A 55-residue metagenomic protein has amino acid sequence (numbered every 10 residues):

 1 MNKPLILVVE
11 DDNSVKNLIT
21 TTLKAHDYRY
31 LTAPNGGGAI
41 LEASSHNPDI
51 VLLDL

Functional and structural regions predicted by a protein language model:
M1-L7: Non-catalytic signal-transmission and effector/linker regions of two-component phosphorelay proteins
N2, N13, P48-I50: N-terminal functional modules and adjacent low-complexity/disordered segments of proteins
E10: Conserved acidic carboxylate
N13-N17, G37: Conserved alpha-helical interface elements of two-component signaling phosphotransfer modules
N17-A25: Charged docking surfaces used in two-component/phosphorelay signaling
H26-Y30: A generic structural motif
T32-I50: Acidic, metal-coordinating helix/loop segments flanking the phosphotransfer/catalytic sites of two-component signaling
D54: Active-site residues of response regulator receiver
